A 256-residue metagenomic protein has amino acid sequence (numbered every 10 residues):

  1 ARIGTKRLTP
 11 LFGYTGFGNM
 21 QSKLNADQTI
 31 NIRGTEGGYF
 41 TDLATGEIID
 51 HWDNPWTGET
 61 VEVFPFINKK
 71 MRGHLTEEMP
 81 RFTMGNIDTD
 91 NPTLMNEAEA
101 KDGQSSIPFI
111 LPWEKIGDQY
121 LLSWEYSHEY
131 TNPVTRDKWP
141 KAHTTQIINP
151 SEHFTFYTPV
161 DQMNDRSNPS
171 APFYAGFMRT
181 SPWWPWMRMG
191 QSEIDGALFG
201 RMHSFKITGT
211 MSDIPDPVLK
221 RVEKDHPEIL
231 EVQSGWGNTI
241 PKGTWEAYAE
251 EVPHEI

Functional and structural regions predicted by a protein language model:
A1-D50, G200, S204-I256: N-terminal segment immediately downstream of the Sec signal-peptide cleavage site in secreted/extracellular proteins
K6-Q162: Predominantly extracellular/secreted and cell-surface proteins with exposed, flexible low-complexity segments
S22, S105-S106, S123, S127 (+7 more regions): Generic serine detector
A44, W56, M71, T83 (+8 more regions): Intrinsically disordered, low-complexity segments enriched in small/polar residues
Y130, G190-S192, E251: A generic structural signal for solvent-exposed, polar alpha-helical segments
N164-G190, I194, L198, M202 (+1 more regions): Buried hydrophobic residues that stabilize the cores of well-folded domains
